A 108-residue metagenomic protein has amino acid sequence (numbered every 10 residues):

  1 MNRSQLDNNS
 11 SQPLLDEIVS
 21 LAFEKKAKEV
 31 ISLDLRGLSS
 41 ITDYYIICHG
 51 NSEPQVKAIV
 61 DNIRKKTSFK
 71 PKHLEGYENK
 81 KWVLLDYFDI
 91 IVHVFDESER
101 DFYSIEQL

Functional and structural regions predicted by a protein language model:
M1-G37, P54-D61, E75-Y77, K81-W82 (+1 more regions): Long, contiguous binding/interaction regions
K26, R64-F69: A common structural junction motif
I41-Y45: Short, solvent-exposed beta-strand edge segments and adjacent coil->beta transition regions
I47-H49: Short hydrophobic/aromatic beta-strand micro-patches that form the beta-sheet surface supporting nucleotide- or nucleic
